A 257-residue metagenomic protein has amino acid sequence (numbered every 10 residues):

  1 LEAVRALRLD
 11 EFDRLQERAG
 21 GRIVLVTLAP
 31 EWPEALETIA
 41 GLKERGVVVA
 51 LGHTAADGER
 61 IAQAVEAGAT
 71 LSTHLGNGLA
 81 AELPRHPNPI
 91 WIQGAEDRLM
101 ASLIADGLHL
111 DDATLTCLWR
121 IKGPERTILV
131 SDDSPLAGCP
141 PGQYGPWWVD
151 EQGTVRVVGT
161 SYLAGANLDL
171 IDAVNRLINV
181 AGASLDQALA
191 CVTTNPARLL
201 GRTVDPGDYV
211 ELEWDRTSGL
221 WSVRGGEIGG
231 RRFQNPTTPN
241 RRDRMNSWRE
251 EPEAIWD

Functional and structural regions predicted by a protein language model:
L1-A6, I23-T27, N77: Glycine-rich phosphate-binding "P-loop"
L1-E17: Conserved phosphate-binding/catalytic loop of the ribokinase/pfkB sugar-kinase fold
L15-G20, K43, V65-E66: Acidic (Asp/Glu)-rich catalytic clusters
E31-P33, A55-E59: Short acidic loop-to-helix transition motifs that present clustered carboxylates
T38-L42, V48-L51, E59-V192, R202-T203 (+2 more regions): Active-site-adjacent C-terminal substructures of enzyme catalytic domains
R198-L199: Short alpha-helical functional segments enriched in proximate histidine and acidic residues
V204-Y209: Loop/turn positions that initiate beta-strands
W221-N235, A254: Short, compositionally biased
